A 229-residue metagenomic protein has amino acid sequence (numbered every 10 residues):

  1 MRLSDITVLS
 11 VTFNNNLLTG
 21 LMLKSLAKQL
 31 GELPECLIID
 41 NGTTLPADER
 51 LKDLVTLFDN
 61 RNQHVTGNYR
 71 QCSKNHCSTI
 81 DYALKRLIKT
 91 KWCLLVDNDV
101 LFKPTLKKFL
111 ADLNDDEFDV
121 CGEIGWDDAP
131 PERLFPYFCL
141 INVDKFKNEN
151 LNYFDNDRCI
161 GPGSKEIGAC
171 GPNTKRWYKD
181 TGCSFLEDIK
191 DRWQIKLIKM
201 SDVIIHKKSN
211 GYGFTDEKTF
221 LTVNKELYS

Functional and structural regions predicted by a protein language model:
M1-K24: N-proximal low-complexity "stem/linker" segments adjacent to membrane-targeting elements
L17-T19, T43-E49: Short, charged/polar "capping" segments at the starts of alpha-helices and the immediately preceding loops
K24-L33: Short, acidic, metal-binding catalytic loop of nucleotide-sugar glycosyltransferases
P34-T43, D59-N60: Short beta-strand/loop segment that forms part of the nucleotide-sugar
D48-K89: Active-site-proximal specificity loops/subdomain of glycosyltransferases
S73, F102-C183: Conserved catalytic core of nucleotide-sugar-dependent glycosyltransferases
T90-L101: Short beta-strand-to-loop acidic/aromatic patch adjacent to the donor-nucleotide binding site
P162-S229: C-terminal catalytic/acceptor-binding lobe
